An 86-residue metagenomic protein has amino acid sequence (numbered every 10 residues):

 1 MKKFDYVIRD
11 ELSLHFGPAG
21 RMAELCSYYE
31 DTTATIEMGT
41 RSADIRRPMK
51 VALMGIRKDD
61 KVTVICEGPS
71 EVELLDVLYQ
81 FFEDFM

Functional and structural regions predicted by a protein language model:
M1-D5, K61-T63: Intrinsic-disorder/low-complexity, polar/charged segments enriched in Ser/Thr/Lys/Arg/Asp/Glu/Gln
M1-K2, R41, E83-M86: Generic structural signal for short, solvent-exposed loop/turn connectors between secondary structure elements
V7-R46, L53-M54: Compact, glycine-rich, soluble single-domain proteins
T40, M49, C66-G68: Short glycine-rich, polar/acidic loop-and-turn segments at beta strand-coil junctions
R47-P48, L75: Short, glycine/acidic-enriched capping/hinge loops at junctions between secondary-structure elements
L53-M86: C-terminal structural segments of small proteins and small subunits
